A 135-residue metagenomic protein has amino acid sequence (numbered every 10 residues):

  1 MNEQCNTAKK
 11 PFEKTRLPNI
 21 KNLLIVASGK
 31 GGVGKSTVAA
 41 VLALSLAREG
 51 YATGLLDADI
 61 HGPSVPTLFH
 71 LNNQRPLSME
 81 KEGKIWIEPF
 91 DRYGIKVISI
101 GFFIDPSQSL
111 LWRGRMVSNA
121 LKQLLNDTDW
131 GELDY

Functional and structural regions predicted by a protein language model:
M1-V33, Q74: Extreme N-terminal, non-catalytic leader segments that precede Walker-type/kinase nucleotide-binding cores
R16-N19, V38, L42, I60-H61 (+2 more regions): Helical mechanochemical/support elements of P-loop NTPase systems and associated helical scaffolds
L17, R92, D127-W130: Alpha-helix termination/capping residues and helix-transition junctions
N22-I60: Walker A/P-loop phosphate-binding motif and the immediately C-terminal alpha-helix
L23, A27, E49, L68-N72 (+2 more regions): Conserved, well-folded catalytic cores of nucleic-acid-processing and energy-transducing macromolecular machines
V41, S45, S64-T67, N119-D127: Alpha-helical scaffold segments in soluble metabolic enzymes
A52-G54, A58-S107, S118: Phosphate-binding loop that captures ATP/GTP phosphates
G101-Y135: Phosphate-binding/switch loop-helix module in NTP-utilizing enzymes
